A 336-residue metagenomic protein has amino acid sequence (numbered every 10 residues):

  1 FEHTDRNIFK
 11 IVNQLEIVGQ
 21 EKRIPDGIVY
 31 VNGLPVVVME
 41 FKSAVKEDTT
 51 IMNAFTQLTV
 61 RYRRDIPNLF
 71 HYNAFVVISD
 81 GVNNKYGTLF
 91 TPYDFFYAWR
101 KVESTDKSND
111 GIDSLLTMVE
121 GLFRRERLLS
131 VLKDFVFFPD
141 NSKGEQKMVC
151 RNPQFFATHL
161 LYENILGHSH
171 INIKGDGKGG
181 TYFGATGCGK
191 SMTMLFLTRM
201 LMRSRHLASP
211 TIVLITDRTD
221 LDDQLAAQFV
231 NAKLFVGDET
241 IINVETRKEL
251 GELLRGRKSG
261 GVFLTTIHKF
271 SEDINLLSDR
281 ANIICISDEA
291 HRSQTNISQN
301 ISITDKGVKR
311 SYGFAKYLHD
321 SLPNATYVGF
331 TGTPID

Functional and structural regions predicted by a protein language model:
F1-T211, D220-V236, K258, V262 (+2 more regions): ATP-dependent helicase/translocase motor core
A44-K46, K269-S271, S293: Short acidic, S/G/P-rich loop/turn micro-motifs used as interaction or catalytic elements
I51, Y97, E272, S278-D336: Signature of the SF2 helicase/ATPase Hel1-core->accessory helical subdomain module
G81-V82, R218, T265-K269, E289 (+1 more regions): A short beta-strand-to-loop transition that corresponds to the Sensor-1 phosphate-sensing loop of AAA+ P-loop ATPases
L214, V262-T265, C285: Hydrophobic positions in the central parallel beta-sheet of the AAA+
T219, I241-G251, T266-E272: Conserved helicase motor
V244-F263, L276-R280: Conserved motor-coupling elements within RecA-like helicase/translocase cores
